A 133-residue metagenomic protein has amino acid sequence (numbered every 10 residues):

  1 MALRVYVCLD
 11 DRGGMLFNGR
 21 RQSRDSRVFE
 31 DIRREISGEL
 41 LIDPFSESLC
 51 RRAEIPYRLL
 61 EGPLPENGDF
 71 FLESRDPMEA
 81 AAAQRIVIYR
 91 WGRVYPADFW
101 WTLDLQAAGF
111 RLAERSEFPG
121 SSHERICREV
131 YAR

Functional and structural regions predicted by a protein language model:
M1-R133: Enzymes that bind and transform nitrogen-containing heteroaromatic metabolites
